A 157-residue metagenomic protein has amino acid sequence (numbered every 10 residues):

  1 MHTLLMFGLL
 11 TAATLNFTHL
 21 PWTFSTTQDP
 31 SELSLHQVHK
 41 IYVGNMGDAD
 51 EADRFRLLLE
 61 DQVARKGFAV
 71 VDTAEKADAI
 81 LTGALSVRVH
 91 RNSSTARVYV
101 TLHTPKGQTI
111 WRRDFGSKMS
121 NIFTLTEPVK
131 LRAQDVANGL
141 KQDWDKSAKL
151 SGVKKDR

Functional and structural regions predicted by a protein language model:
L4-A12: Sec-dependent N-terminal signal peptides
F17-H39, R54-R65, Q108-R157: C-terminal/domain-edge helix-coil "capping" segments
F17-Y42, D48-F55, A79-A96, L102-P105: Accessory recognition modules or surfaces
E51-R56, V70-A74: N-terminal start-of-chain detector that recognizes signal peptides and the immediate post-cleavage beginning
A64-T124: Surface-exposed short loop/turn segments
